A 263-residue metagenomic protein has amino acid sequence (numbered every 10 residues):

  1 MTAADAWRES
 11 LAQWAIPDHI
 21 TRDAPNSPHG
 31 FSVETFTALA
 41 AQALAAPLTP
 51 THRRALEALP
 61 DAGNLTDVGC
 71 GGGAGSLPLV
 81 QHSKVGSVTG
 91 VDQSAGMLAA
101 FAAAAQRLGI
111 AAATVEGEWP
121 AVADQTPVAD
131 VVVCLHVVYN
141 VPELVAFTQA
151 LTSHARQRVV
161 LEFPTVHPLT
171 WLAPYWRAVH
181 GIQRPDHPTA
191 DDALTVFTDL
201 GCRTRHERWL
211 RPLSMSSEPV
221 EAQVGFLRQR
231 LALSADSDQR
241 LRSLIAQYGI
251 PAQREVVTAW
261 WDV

Functional and structural regions predicted by a protein language model:
M1-P60: Conserved class I S-adenosyl-L-methionine
T66, G72-A121: Class I SAM-dependent methyltransferase SAM/SAH-binding core
D124-V131: A short acidic, Gly/Pro-enriched loop at the edge of an enzyme's catalytic core that lines a small-molecule cofactor
V131-E143: A short SAM/SAH-binding and catalytic strip from SAM-dependent methyltransferases
V145-V160: A short glycine-rich, Lys/Arg-flanked "PGG" loop and its adjoining helix->strand segment in the class I
R158-P185: Conserved class I S-adenosyl-L-methionine
P185-G201: Short alpha-helix
R203-V263: Conserved Class I S-adenosyl-L-methionine
